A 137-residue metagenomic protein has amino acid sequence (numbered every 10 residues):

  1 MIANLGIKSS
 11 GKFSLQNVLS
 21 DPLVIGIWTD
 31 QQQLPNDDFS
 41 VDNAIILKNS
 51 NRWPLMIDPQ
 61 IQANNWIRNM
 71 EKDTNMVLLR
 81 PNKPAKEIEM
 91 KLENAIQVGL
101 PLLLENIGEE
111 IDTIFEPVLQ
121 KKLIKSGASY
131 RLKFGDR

Functional and structural regions predicted by a protein language model:
M1-R137: Conformational switch/transducer regions in large eukaryotic molecular machines and scaffolds
